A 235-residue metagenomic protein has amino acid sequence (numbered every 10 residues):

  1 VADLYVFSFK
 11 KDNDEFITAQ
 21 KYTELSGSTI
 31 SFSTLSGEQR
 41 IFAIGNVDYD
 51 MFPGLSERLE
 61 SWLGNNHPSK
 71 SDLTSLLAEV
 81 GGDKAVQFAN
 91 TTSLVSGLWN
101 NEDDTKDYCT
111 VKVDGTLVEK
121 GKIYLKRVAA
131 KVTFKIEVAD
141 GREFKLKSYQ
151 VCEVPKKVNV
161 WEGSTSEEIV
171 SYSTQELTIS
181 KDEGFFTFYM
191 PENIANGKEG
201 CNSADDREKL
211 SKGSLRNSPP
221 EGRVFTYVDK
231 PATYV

Functional and structural regions predicted by a protein language model:
V1-G64, K131-V235: Tryptophan-paired
Q20-L25, D50-E119: Structured interaction patches on ligand/partner-binding surfaces of diverse proteins
E119-G121, F134: Internal metal/ion-chelating core segments
G121-R127: Short, solvent-exposed beta-strand/turn "edge" segments of beta-rich domains on protein surfaces
